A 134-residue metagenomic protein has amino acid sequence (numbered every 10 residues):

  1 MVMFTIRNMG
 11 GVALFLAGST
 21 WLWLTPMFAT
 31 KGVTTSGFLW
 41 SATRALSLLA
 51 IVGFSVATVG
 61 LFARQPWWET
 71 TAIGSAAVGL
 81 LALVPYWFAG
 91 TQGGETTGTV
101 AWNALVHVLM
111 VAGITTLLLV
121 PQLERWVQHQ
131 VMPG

Functional and structural regions predicted by a protein language model:
V2-G134: Membrane-interface extramembranous regions
